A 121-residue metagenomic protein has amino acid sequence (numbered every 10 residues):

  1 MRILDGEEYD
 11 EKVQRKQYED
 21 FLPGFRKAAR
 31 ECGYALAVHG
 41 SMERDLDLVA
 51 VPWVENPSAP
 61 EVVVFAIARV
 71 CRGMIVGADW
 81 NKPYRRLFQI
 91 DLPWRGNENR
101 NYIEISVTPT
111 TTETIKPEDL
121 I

Functional and structural regions predicted by a protein language model:
M1-R44, P52-I121: Catalytic core of pol beta-like nucleotidyltransferases
